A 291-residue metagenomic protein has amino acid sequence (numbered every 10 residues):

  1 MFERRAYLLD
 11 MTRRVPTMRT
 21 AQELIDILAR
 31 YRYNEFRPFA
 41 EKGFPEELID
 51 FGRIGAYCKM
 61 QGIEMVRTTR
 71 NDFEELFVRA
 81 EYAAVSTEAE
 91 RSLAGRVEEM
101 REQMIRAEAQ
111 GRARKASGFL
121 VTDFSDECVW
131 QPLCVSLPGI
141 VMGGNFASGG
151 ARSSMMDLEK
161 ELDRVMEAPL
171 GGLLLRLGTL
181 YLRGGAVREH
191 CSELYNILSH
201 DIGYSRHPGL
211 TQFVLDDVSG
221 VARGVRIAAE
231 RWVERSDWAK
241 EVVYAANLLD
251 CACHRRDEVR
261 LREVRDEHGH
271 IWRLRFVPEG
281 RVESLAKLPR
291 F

Functional and structural regions predicted by a protein language model:
M1-Y82: Feature activates predominantly on carbohydrate-active enzymes
A56, Q61-G62, E75-F291: Substrate-binding groove of N-acetylhexosamine-processing glycoside hydrolases
